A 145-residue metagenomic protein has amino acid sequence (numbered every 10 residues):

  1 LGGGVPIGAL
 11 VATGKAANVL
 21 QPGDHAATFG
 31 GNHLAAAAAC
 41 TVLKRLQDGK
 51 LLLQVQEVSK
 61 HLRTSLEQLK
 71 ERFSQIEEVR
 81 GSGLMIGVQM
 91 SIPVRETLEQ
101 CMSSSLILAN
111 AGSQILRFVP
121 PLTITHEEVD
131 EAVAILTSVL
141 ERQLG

Functional and structural regions predicted by a protein language model:
L1-G145: Conserved N-terminal phosphate-binding loop of PLP-dependent enzymes in the Aspartate aminotransferase
